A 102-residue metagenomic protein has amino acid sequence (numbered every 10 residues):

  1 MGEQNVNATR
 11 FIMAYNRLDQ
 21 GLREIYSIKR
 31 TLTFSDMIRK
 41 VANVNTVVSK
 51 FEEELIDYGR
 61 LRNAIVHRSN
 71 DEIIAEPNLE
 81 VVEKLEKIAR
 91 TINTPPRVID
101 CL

Functional and structural regions predicted by a protein language model:
M1-R60, H67-L102: Amphipathic alpha-helical interface elements
